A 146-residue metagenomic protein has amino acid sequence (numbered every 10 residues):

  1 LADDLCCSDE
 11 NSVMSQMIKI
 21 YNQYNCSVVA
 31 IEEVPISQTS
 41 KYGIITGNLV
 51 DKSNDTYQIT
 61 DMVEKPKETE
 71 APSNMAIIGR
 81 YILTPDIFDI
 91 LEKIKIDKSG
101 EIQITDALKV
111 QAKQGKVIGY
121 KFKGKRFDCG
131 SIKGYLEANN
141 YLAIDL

Functional and structural regions predicted by a protein language model:
L1-G47, L91-I94: Conserved beta-loop-beta/alpha segment of the NTase-like Rossmann-fold superfamily that binds/positions NTPs
N11, I18-N22, L49-R126, I132-L146: Catalytic-core segments of class I nucleotidyltransferases/pyrophosphorylases that form NMP-activated intermediates
S37, F127-D128: Short secondary-structure capping/turn micro-motifs that flank functional sites
